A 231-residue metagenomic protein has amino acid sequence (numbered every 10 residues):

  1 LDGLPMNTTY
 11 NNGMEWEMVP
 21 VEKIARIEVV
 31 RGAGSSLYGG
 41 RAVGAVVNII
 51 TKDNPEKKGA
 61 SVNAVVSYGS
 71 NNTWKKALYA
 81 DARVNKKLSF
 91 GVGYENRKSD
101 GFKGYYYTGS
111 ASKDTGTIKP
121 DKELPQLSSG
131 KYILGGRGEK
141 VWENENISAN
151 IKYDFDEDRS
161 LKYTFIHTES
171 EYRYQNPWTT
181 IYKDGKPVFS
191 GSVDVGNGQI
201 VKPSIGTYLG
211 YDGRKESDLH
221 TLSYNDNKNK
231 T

Functional and structural regions predicted by a protein language model:
L4-R31: Short acidic/polar hinge/loop motifs at secondary-structure boundaries that mediate gating or recognition
M14, Y38, V65-Y68, L134-E139 (+1 more regions): Outer-membrane beta-barrel domain signature
M14-P20, R41-V65, W74-Y79: N-terminal periplasmic accessory domains that precede and gate Gram-negative outer-membrane beta-barrel machines
R26, R31, V46, S61-N63 (+4 more regions): Membrane-embedded beta-strand positions in outer-membrane beta-barrel channels/transporters
V29-V30, A60-N63, S128-G135, S190-G191 (+2 more regions): Extracytoplasmic loops and strand-loop junctions of Gram-negative outer membrane beta-barrel proteins
K57-N63, S89, S160, T231: Outer-membrane beta-barrel architecture
Y68, N72-S99, Y107-Q175, R214-L219 (+1 more regions): Transmembrane beta-barrel wall of Gram-negative outer-membrane proteins
Y107-G116, T168, P177-G198: Flexible, surface-exposed loop regions and adjacent strand-edge segments of Gram-negative outer-membrane beta-barrel
